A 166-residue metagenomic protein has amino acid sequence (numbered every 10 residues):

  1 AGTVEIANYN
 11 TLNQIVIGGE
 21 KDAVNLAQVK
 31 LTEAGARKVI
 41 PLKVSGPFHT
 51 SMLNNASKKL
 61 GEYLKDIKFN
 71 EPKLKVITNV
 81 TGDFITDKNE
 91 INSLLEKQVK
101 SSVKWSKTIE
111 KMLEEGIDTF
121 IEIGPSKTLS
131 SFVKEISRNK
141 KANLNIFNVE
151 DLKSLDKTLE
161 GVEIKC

Functional and structural regions predicted by a protein language model:
A1-E135, I146-F147, D156-K157, G161-V162: Acyltransferase
E135-K141: A glycine- and small-aliphatic-rich helix-loop capping segment at beta-alpha/alpha-beta transitions that lines
E150: Expand to "…catalyze enediolate/carbanion chemistry for C-C bond making/breaking, isomerization, decarboxylation
K153: Acidic phosphotransfer microenvironment of two-component signaling modules
K165-C166: Hydrophobic membrane-targeting and insertion signals
